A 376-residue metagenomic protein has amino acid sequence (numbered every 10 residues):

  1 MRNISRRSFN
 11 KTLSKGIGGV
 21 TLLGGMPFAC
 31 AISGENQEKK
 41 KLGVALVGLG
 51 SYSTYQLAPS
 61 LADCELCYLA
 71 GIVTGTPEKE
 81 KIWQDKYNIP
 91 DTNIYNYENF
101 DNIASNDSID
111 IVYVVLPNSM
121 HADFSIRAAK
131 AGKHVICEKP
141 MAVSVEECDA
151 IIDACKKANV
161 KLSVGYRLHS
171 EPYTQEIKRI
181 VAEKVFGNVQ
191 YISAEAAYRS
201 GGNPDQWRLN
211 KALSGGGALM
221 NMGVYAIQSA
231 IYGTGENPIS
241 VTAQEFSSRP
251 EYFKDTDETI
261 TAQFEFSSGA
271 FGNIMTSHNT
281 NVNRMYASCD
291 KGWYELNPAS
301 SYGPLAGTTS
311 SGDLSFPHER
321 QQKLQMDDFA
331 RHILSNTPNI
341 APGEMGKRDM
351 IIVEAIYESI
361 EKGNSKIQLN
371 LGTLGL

Functional and structural regions predicted by a protein language model:
M1-S8: N-terminal secretory signal peptides
N10-E38, I111-Y113, R331-L376: C-terminal helix-rich "cap/oligomerization" subdomain common to oxidoreductases
G16-N88, L376: N-terminal Rossmann-like dinucleotide-binding module
Y52, L168-F253, G363: Predominantly a Rossmann-like dinucleotide-binding segment in NAD(P)-dependent oxidoreductases
T92-A154: Beta-loop-alpha module in the N-terminal Rossmann-like domain of NAD(P)-dependent dehydrogenases, especially those
C137, L162-V164, L296: Hydrophobic residues in well-ordered beta-strands that form the structural core
A150-R167, Q190-I192: Rossmann-fold dehydrogenase core element
E251-D257, E265-D327, P342, I356: NAD(P)-dinucleotide binding in Rossmann-like oxidoreductases
